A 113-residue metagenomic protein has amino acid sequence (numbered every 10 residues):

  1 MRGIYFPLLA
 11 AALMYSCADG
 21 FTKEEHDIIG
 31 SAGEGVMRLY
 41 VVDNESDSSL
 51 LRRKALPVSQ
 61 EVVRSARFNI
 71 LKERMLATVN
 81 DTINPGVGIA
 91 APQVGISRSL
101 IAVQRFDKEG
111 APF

Functional and structural regions predicted by a protein language model:
M1-K23: Bacterial Sec-dependent N-terminal signal peptides
C17-F113: Positively charged
